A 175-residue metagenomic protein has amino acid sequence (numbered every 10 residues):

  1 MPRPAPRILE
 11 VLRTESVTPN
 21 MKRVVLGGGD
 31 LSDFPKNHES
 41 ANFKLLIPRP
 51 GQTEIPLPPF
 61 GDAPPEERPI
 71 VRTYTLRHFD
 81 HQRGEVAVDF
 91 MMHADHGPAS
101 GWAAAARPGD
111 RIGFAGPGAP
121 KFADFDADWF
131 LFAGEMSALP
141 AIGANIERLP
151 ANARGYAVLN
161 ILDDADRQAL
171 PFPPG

Functional and structural regions predicted by a protein language model:
M1-G175: Extended, composition-driven regions rather than compact fold-specific motifs
